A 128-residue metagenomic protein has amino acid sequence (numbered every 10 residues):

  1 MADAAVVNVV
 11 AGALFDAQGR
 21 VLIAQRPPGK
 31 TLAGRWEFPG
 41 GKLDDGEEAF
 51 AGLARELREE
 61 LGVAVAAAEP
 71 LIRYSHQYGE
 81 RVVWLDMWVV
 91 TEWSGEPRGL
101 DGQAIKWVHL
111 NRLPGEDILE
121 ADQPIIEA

Functional and structural regions predicted by a protein language model:
M1-V21, K42: Conserved N-terminal beta-strand and adjoining loop/helix that marks the start of the Nudix/MutT-like hydrolase domain
N8-V10, G19, V83-D86, Q103: Change "...and in nucleic-acid phosphodiester-cleaving endonucleases..." to "...and in nucleic-acid processing enzymes
D16, A64-V65, Y74-R98, K106 (+1 more regions): Active-site-adjacent beta-strand/loop module that shapes the phosphate/pyrophosphate-binding cleft
R20-E60: Conserved Nudix-box catalytic region and its N-terminal flanking loop in Nudix hydrolases and closely related
E37, W107, E120: Short aromatic/basic micro-patch
P97-G102, E116-E120: Short, charged, solvent-exposed linker or helix-capping segments at domain edges/interfaces that act as flexible hinges
A121-A128: Charged phosphate-binding loop/patch that engages nucleotide di/tri-phosphates or the phosphate backbone of nucleic
